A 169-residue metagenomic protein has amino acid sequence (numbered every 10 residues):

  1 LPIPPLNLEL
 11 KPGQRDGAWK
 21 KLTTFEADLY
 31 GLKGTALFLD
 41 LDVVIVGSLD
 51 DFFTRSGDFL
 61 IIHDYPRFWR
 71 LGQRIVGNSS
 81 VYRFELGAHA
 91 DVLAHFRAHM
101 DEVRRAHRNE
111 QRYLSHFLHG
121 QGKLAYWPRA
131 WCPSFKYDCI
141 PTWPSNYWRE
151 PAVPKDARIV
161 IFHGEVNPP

Functional and structural regions predicted by a protein language model:
P2-K33: Active-site-proximal specificity loops/subdomain of glycosyltransferases
I3, L41-V43: Short acidic donor-binding/metal-coordinating loop in glycosyltransferase active sites
G17, R74-V76, P151-K155: Extracellular/periplasmic catalytic domains that process cell-envelope and extracellular macromolecules
K21, L39, G77-S80, E110 (+1 more regions): Residues that flank catalytic or metal-binding motifs in active/ligand-binding sites
A36: Short aromatic/hydrophobic "clamp" motif used to bind/position activated sugar donors
V43-G77: Conserved donor-nucleotide/metal-binding helix-loop-beta segment in metal-dependent transferases, i.e., the alpha-helix
G77-H89: Substrate-binding rim/cap in mid-to-C-terminal beta-strand-loop elements of soluble/periplasmic
L86-P169: Catalytic core and acceptor-binding pocket of nucleotide-sugar-dependent glycosyltransferases
